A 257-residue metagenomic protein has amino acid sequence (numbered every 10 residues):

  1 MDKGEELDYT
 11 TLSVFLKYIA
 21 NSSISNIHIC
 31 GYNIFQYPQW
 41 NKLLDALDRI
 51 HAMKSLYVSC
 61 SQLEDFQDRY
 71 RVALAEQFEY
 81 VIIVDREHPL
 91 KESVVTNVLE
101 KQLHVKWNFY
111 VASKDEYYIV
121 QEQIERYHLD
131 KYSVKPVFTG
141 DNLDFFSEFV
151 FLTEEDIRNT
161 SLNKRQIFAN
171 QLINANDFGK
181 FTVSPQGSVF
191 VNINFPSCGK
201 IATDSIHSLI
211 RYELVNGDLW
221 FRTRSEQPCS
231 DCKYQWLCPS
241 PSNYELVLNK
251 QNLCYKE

Functional and structural regions predicted by a protein language model:
M1-Y80: Conserved alpha-helical substructure of the radical SAM core
L7-L16, W40-L43, F66-D68, H88-N97 (+2 more regions): Well-ordered, non-membrane alpha-helical segments in soluble/globular domains
I27-I29, I82, W107, I206: Hydrophobic beta-strand residues in large extracellular and virion-surface proteins
C30, K135, Q235: Conserved residues at the C-terminal ends of beta-strands
P38-K42, Q67-Y70, I119-Q121, N192-N194 (+2 more regions): A short acidic (Asp/Glu
A73-P185, V189-F190, N194-K200: Radical SAM enzyme [4Fe-4S]-AdoMet core and its adjacent flexible, acidic and glycine-rich loops/tails across
C198-E257: Flexible mid-to-C-terminal extensions adjoining Fe-S/redox cofactors in radical SAM and related proteins
